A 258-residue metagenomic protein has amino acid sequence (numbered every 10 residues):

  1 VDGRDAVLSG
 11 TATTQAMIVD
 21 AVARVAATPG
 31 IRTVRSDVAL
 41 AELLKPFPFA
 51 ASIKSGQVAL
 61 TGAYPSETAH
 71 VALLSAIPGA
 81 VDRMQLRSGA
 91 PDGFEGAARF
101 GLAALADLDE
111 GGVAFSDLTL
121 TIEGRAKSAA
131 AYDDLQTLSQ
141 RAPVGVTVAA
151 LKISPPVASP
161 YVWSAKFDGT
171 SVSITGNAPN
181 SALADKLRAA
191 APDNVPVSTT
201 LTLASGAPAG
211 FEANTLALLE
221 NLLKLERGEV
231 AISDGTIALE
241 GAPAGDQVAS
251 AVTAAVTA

Functional and structural regions predicted by a protein language model:
V1-A258: N-terminal targeting leaders
